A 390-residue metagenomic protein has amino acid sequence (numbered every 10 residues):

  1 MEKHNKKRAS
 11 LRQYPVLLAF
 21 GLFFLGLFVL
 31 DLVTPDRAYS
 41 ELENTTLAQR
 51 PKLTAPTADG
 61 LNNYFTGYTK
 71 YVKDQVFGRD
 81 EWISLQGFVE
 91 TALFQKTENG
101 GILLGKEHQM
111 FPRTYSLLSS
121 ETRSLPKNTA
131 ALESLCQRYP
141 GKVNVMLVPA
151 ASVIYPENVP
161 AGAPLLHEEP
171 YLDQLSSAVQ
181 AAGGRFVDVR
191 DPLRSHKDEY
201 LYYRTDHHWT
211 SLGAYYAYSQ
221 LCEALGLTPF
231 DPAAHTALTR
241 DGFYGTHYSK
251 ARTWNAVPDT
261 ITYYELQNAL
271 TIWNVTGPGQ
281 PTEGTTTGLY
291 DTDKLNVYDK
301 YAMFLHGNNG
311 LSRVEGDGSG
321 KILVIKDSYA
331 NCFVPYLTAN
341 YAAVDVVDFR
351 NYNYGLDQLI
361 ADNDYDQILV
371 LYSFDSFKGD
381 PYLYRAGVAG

Functional and structural regions predicted by a protein language model:
M1-G390: Extracellular glycan-modifying ectodomains
